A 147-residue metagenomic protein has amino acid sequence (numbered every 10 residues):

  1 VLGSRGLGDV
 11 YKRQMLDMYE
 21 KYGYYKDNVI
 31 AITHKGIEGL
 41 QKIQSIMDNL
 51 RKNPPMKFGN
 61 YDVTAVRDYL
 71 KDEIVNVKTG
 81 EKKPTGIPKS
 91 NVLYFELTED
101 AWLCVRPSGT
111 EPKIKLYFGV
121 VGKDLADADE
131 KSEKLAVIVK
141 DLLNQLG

Functional and structural regions predicted by a protein language model:
V1-L7, Y11: Single conserved hydrophobic/aromatic residue that forms the stacking wall/gate of nucleotide- or nucleobase-binding
R5, E20-T33, I37-G147: Gly/His-enriched, cation/cofactor- and phosphate-binding structural elements
K12-Y19: Short, well-structured alpha-helical segments that form the helix of a local strand-helix-strand
